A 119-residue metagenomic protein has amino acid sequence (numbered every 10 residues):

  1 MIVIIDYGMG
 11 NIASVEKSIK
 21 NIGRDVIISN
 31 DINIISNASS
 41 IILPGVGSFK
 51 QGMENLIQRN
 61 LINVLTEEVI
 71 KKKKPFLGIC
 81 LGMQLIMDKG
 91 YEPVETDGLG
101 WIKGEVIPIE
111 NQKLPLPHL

Functional and structural regions predicted by a protein language model:
I2-R24: N-terminal beta1-alpha1 ligand-phosphate binding loop
M9-I12, I32, V46, R59: Alpha-helix N-cap/helix-start capping motif
N21, N37, I70-K71: Residues at the C-terminal ends
N21-I28, R59-N60, L119: Short gly/ser/thr-rich secondary-structure transition/capping motifs
D25, S40, P75-L77: Structural signature of beta-strand start/N-cap positions in the alpha/beta core of ABC transporter nucleotide-binding
V26-N37: Short acidic low-complexity segments
I35-G45: Short acidic/histidine-rich motifs immediately flanking catalytic phosphotransfer sites in two-component signaling
G47-L119: Cysteine-nucleophile active-site neighborhood
